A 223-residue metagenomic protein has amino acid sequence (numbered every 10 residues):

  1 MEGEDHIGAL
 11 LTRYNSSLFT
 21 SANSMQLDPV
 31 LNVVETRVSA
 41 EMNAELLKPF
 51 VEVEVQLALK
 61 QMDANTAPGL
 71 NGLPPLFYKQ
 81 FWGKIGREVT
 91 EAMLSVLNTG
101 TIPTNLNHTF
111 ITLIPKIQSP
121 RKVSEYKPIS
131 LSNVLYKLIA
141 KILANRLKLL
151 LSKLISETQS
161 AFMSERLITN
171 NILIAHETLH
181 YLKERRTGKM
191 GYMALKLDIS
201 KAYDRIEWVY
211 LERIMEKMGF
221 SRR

Functional and structural regions predicted by a protein language model:
M1, S39-A44, P75, P128-L131 (+2 more regions): Short interface patches used for recognition in eukaryotic signaling and trafficking proteins
M1-S124, L138: Surface-exposed loop/turn segments and immediately adjacent short secondary-structure elements within folded domains
Y14-L18, E45, P49, A58-Q61 (+11 more regions): Alpha-helical recognition domains of nuclear gene-regulatory proteins
S17, F110, P128, A161 (+1 more regions): Beta-sheet entry/capping signal
T66-L73, K122-L131, I172-E216: Conserved catalytic palm subdomain of right-hand nucleotidyl-transferase polymerases, strongest for RNA-directed enzymes
L70, P115-I117, V134, L147 (+2 more regions): Residues immediately flanking
S124-I155, L173-L179, S200, R223: Conserved pre-motif C helix in the palm subdomain of viral-like polymerases
